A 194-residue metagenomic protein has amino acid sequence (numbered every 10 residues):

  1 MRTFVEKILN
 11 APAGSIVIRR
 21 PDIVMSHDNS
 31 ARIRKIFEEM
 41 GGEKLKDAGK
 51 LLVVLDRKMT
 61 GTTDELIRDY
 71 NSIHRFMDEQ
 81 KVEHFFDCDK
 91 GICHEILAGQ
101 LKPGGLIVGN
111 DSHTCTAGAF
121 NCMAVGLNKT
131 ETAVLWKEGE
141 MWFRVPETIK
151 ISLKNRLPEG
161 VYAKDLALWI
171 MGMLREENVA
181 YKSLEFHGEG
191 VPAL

Functional and structural regions predicted by a protein language model:
M1-L194: Fe-S-dependent hydro-lyases/dehydratases of central metabolism
